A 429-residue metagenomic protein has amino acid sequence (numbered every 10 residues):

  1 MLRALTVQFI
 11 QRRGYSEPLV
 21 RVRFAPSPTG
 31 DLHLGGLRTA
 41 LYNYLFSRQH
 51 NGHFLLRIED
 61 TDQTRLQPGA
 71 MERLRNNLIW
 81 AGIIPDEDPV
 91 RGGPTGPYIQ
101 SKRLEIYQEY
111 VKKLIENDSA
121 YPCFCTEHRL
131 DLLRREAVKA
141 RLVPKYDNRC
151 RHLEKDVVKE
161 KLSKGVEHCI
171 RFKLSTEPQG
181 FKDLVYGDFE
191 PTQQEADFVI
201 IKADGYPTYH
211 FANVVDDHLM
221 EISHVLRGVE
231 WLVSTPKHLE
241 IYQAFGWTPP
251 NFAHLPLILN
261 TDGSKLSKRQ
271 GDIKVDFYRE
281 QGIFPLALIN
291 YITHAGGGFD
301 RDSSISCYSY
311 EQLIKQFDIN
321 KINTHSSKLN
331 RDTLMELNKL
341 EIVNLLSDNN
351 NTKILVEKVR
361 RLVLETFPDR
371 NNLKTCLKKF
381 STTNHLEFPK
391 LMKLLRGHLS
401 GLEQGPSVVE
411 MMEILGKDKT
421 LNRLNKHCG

Functional and structural regions predicted by a protein language model:
M1-F9: N-terminal chloroplast transit peptides
F9-A140, V233-W247, A287: N-terminal Rossmann-like or analogous alpha/beta NTP/dinucleotide-binding catalytic cores that position adenine
S16-R23, V275, E311-D318, P368-H385: Short amphipathic alpha-helical segments and their helix-coil junctions
R23-P28, L56-D60, M220-V225, C376-K378 (+1 more regions): Glycine- and acidic
Y121-H254, L259-L266, K274-F277, F299 (+2 more regions): Active-site cores that bind ATP or allylic diphosphates and position pyrophosphate for catalysis
F245-K353, S400-G429: Catalytic adenosine-cofactor/nucleotide-binding cores of aminoacyl-tRNA synthetases and other
K339, V343-L386: Small-residue-rich helix-loop
R370, K374-I414: Helix-rich, typically C-terminal accessory recognition domains appended to large enzymatic cores
